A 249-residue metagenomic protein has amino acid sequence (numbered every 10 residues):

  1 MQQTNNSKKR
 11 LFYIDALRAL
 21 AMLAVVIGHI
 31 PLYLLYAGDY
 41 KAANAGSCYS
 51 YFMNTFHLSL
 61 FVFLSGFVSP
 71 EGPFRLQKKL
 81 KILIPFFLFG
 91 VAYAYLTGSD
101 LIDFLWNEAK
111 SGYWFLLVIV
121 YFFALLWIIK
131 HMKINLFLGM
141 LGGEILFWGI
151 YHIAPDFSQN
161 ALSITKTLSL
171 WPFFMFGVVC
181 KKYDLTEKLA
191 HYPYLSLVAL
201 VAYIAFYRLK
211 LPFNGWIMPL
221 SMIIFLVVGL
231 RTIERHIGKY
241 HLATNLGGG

Functional and structural regions predicted by a protein language model:
M1-L146, S158, H191, I237-Y240: Membrane-cytosol interface segments of multi-pass membrane proteins, especially ER/Golgi lipid-handling enzymes
G46-H57, I102-L117, I153-F173, I204-F225: Interfacial loop-to-helix transition and helix-capping segments at the boundaries of transmembrane helices
F63, F67-P70, F122, L126-K130 (+2 more regions): Hydrophobic transmembrane alpha-helices
P85-G90, F173-F174, A199-V201, I224: Small-residue-rich segments of transmembrane alpha-helices in multi-pass membrane proteins, especially helix faces
G142-L195, A199: Long hydrophobic alpha-helical segments that form multi-pass transmembrane helix bundles in integral membrane proteins
L185-G249: Alpha-helical transmembrane segments and terminal signal-anchor/GPI-anchor hydrophobic tails, characterized by long
